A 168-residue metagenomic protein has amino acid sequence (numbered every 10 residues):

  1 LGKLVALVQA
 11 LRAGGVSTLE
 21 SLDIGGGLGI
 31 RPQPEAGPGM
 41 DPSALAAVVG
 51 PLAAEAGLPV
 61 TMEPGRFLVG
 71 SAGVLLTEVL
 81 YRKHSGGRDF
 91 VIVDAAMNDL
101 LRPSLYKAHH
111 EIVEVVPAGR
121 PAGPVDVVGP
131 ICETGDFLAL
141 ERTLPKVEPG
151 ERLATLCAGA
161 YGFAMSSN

Functional and structural regions predicted by a protein language model:
L1-K83, L144: Active-site loop/helix belt of alpha/beta enzymes
V48, G57-N168: Charged (often Lys/Glu-rich) extended helix/loop segments that serve as interaction or gating elements
